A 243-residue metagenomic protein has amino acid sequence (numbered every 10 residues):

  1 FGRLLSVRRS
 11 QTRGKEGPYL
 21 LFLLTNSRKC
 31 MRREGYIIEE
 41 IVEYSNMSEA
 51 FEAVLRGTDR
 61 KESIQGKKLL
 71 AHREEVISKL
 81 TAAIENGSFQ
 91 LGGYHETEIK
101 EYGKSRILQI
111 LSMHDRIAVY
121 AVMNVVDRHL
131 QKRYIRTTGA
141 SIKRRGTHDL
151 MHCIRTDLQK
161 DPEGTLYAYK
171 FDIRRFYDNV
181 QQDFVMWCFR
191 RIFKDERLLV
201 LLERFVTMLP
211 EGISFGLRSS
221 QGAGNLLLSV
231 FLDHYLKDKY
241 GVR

Functional and structural regions predicted by a protein language model:
F1-S78: Non-catalytic, polymerase-adjacent accessory regions of viral genome-replication enzymes
G17, F22, R33-I38, V119 (+1 more regions): Active-site-proximal segment of RNA-dependent polymerases
V54-K67, I99-Q109, I135-T137: Glycine-/proline-rich flexible loop or hinge segments
R73-K104: Active-site-flanking structural segment that lines cofactor/substrate pockets
A83, T156-R243: Conserved polymerase palm-domain catalytic core
F89-E96, H129-I135, R197-L201: Short, flexible active-site-proximal loops enriched in glycine and acidic residues
S105-I135, P210-D238: Conserved pre-motif C helix in the palm subdomain of viral-like polymerases
